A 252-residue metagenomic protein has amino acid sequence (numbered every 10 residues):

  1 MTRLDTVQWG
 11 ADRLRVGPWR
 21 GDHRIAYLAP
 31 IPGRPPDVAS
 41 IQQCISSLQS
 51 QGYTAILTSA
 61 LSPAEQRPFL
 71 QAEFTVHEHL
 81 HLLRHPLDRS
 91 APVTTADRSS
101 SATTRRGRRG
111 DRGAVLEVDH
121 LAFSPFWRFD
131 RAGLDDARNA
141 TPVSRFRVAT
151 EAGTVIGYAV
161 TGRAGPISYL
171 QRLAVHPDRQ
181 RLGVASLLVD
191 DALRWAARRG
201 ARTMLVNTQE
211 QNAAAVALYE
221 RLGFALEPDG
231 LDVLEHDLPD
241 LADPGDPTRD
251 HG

Functional and structural regions predicted by a protein language model:
M1-Q51, A159-Q171: Conserved donor-binding loop and adjoining core beta-sheet/short helix segment in diverse acyl/aminoacyl transferases
T2-R3, D12, G52, H77-H79 (+2 more regions): A short helix-loop-beta-strand connector motif used in the catalytic cores of GNAT acetyltransferases and, in some
P30-S100, G230-H236: Acyl-donor-binding surface of acyltransferase catalytic domains
R34, A102-V115: A short beta-loop-alpha structural element at the N-terminal edge of CoA-dependent acyl/N-acetyltransferase catalytic
P36-S46, V175-P177, R181-R194, R198 (+1 more regions): Conserved acetyl-CoA-binding loop-helix of GNAT-fold acetyltransferases
L57-E65, P177, V206-V216, D232-P239: Conserved beta-strand-loop-alpha-helix junction that forms the acyl-donor binding cleft
S62-E78, L182, S186, R198 (+1 more regions): Conserved active-site alpha-helix within GNAT-family acetyltransferase domains
F129-F146, T150-A152, I156-A174: A conserved beta-strand-loop-helix scaffold within acyl/acetyltransferase catalytic domains
